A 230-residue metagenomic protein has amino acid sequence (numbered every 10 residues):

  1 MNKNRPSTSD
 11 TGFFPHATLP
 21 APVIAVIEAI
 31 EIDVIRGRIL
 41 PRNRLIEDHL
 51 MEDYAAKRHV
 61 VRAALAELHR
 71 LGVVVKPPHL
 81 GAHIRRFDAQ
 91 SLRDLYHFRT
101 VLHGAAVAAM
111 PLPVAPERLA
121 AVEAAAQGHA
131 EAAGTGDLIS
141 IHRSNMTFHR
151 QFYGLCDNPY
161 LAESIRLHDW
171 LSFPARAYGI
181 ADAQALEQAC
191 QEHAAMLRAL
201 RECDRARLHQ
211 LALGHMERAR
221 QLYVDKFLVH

Functional and structural regions predicted by a protein language model:
M1-L112, E117, R220-H230: Short linear motifs at protein or domain termini
A29, D33, V101, A105 (+3 more regions): Solvent-exposed, amphipathic alpha-helical segments
I30, A106, M110, F152-C156 (+4 more regions): Hydrophobic recognition helices of helix-based DNA-binding modules
N43, K76, N145, Q188-C190: Short, flexible turn/loop "capping" segments at secondary-structure junctions
D53, A185-H230: C-terminal regulatory/effector modules of DNA-binding transcriptional regulators
D88-A89, A175-G179: Short alpha-helical transmembrane interface motifs in multi-pass membrane proteins
L95, P116-A177, Q191-A195, R207-R218: Conserved amphipathic alpha-helical segments that form helical-bundle/coiled-coil interaction surfaces
